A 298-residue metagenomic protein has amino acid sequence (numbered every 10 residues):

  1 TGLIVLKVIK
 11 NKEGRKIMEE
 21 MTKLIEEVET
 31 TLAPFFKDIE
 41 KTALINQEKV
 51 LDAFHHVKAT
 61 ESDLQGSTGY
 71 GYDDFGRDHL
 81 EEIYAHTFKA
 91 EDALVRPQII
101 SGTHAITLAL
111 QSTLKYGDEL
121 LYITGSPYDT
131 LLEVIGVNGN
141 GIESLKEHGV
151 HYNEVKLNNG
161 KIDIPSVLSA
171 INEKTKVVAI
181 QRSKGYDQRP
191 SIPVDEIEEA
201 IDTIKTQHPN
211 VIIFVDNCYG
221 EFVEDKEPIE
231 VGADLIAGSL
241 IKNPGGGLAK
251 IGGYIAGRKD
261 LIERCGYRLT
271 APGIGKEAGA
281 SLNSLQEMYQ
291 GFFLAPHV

Functional and structural regions predicted by a protein language model:
T1-I17: Short, Lys/Arg-enriched N-terminal segments with co-localized hydrophobic residues within the first ~10-30 amino acids
E19-A33, E40-K41, V50-H56, T60-D63 (+3 more regions): Conserved PLP-enzyme active-site core in the AAT-like
L64-L94: Active-site-flanking structural segment that lines cofactor/substrate pockets
L94-V95, N153: Structural signal for short hydrophobic segments within the conserved structured cores of catalytic domains across
